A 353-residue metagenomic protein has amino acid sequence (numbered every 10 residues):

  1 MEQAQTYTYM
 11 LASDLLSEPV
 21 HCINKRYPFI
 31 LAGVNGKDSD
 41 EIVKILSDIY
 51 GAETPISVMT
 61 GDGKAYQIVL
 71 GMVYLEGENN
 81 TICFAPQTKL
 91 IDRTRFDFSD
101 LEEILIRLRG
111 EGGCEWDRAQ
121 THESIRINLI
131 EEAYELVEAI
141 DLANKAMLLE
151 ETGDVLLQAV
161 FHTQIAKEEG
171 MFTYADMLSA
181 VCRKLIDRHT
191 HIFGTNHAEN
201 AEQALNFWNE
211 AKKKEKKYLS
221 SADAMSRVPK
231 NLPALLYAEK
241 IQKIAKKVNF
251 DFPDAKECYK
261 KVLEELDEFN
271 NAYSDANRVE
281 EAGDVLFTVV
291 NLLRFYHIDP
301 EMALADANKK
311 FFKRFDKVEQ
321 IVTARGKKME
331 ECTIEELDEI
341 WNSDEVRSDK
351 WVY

Functional and structural regions predicted by a protein language model:
M1-D97, E102-L105, R109-W116, V322: Beta-strand/loop-alpha-helix module characteristic of Rossmann-like adenine-cofactor folds
M1-Y7, S124-R126, A303-D306: Short hydrophobic alpha-helical segments that form membrane-spanning helices or hydrophobic packing faces of helical
L11-S13, G71-G77, I82-M147, T195-E268 (+2 more regions): Extended low-complexity intrinsically disordered regions
Q120, M171, D187, F315-V318: Replace the tail clause
L129-V137, L142-K167, M171, A175-C182 (+2 more regions): An amphipathic alpha-helical micro-motif enriched in hydrophobic residues with embedded/adjacent acidic residues
F161-F172, D176-K216: Acidic catalytic motifs of isoprenoid enzymes
P300, E319-V322: A glycine-biased, small/acidic residue-tolerant capping/turn segment at secondary-structure junctions
